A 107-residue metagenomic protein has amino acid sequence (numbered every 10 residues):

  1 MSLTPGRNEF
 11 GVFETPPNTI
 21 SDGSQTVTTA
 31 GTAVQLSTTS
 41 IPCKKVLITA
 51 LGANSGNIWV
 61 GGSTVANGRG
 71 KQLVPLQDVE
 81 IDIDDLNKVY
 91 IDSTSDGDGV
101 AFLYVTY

Functional and structural regions predicted by a protein language model:
M1-P5, V27, I91: Viral virion structural and adsorption modules
M1-S21, Y104-Y107: Short, intrinsically disordered N-terminal pre-domain segments
N18-I41, N54: Surface-exposed ligand/attachment interfaces on beta-rich extracellular proteins
I41-C43, A50-S55, G97: Short proline/glycine-enriched turn/loop motifs at strand-loop junctions of beta-rich domains
K44-V46, I83-D98: Noncatalytic modules at the cell exterior or secretory-pathway interfaces, chiefly beta-strand-rich lectin/adhesion
T49-R69, F102-L103: Short, surface-exposed beta-strand/strand-loop-strand elements in extracellular ectodomains
L73-L86: Beta-sandwich interaction modules
S95-Y107: A short, polar beta-strand/turn micro-motif
